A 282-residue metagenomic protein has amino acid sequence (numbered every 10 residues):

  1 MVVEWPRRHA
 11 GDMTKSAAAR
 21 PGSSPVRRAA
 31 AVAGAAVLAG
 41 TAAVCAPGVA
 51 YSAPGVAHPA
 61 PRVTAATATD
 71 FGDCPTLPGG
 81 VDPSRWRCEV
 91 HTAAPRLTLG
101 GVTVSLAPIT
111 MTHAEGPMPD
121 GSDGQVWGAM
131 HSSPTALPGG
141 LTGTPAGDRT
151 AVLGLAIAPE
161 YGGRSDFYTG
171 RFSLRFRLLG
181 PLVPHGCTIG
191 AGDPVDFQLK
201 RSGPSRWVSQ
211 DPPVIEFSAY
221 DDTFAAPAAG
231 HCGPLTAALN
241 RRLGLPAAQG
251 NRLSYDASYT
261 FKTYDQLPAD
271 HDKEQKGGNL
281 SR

Functional and structural regions predicted by a protein language model:
M1-G55: Secretory targeting and sorting signals
P61-R282: Extracytosolic secretory-pathway proteins
